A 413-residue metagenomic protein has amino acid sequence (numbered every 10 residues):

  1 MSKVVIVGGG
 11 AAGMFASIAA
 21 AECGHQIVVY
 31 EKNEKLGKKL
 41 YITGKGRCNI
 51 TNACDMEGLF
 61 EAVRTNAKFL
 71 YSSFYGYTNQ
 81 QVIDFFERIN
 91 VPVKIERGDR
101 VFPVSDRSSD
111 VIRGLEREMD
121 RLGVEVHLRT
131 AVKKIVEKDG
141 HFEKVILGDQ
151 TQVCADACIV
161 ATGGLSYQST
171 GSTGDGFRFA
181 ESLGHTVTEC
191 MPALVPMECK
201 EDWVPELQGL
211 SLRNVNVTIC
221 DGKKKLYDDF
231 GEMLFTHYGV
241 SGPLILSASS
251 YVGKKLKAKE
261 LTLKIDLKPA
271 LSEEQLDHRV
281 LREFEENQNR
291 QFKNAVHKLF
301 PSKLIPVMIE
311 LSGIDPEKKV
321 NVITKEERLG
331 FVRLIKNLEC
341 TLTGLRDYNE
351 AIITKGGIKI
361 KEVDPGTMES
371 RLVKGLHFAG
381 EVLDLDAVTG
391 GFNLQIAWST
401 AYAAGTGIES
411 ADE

Functional and structural regions predicted by a protein language model:
K3-V29, A404-E409: N-terminal Rossmann-like FAD-binding beta1-loop-alpha1 element of flavoenzymes
V5-V7, Y30, V132, Q152-Q168 (+2 more regions): Short hydrophobic core segments
A21-K45: Glycine-rich FAD pyrophosphate-binding loop
E34-L36, Y41-I42, I50, M56-E57 (+3 more regions): An anion/pyrophosphate-binding glycine-rich loop and adjacent beta-alpha core in soluble alpha-beta enzymes
R47-I95: Glycine-rich active-site loop/strand segments that organize a redox cofactor
G76-A157: Feature captures the FAD/FMN-dependent oxidoreductase FAD-binding
H127-T130, K134, P306-D386: A glycine-rich dinucleotide-binding beta-alpha-beta segment and adjacent secondary-structure elements that constitute
A157-W203: Glycine-rich loop(s) and the adjacent beta-strand/alpha-helix scaffold that form part
